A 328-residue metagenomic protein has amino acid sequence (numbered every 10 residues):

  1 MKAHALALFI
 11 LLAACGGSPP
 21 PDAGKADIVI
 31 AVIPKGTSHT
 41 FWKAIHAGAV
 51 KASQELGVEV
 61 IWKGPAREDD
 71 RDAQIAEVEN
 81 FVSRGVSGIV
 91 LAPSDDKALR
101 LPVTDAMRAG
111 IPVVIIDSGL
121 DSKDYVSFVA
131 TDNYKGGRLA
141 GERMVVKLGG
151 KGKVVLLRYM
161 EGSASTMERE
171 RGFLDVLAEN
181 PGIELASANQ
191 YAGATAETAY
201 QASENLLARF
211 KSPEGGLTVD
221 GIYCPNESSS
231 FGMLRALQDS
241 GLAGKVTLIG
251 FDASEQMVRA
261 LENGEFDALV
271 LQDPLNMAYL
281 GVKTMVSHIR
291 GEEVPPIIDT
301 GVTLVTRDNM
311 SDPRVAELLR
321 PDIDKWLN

Functional and structural regions predicted by a protein language model:
M1-A13: Sec-dependent bacterial lipoprotein signal peptides
C15-P19: Bacterial signal peptide processing site
I33-A47, W62-A73, D95, S118 (+6 more regions): Hinge/beta->alpha junction and helix N-cap segments in small-molecule ligand-binding domains
V60, G110-V113, L185: Hydrophobic beta-strand scaffold residues
V82, L91-M107, F173, A192-A260: Hydrophobic alpha-helical
V82, M144, L148, L207 (+2 more regions): Short, hydrophobic alpha-helical segments
D96-K135, R143-V146, K153, Y159 (+2 more regions): Flexible loop/hinge segments that line or gate small-molecule binding clefts
A164-S165, V176-A178, N276-N328: Hinge/cleft segment of the Venus flytrap/periplasmic-binding protein
